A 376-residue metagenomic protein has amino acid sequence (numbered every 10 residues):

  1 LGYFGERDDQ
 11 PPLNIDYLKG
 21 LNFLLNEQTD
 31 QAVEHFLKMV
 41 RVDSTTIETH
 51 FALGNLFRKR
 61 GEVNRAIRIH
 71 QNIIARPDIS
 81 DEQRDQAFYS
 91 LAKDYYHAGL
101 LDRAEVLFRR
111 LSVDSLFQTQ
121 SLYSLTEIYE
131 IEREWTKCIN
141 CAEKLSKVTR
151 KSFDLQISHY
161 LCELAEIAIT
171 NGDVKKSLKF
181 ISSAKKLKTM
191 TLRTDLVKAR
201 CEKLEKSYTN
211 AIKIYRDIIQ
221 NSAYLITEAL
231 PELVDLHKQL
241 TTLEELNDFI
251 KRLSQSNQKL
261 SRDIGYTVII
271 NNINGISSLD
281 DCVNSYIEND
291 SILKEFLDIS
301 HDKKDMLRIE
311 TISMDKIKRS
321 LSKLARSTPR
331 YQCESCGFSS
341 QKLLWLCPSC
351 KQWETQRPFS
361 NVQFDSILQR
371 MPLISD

Functional and structural regions predicted by a protein language model:
L1-P12, R103-Y123, I131-R150, S340 (+2 more regions): Long, contiguous interaction/recruitment modules in multidomain scaffold/adaptor proteins
P11-T45, A52, R58-R68, N72 (+2 more regions): Alpha-helical segment of the N-proximal tetratricopeptide repeat
N14, E48, E82-Q86, Q120 (+6 more regions): Start-of-helix register in tetratricopeptide repeats
K19, L53, L91, L125 (+7 more regions): Structural register within alpha-helical repeat arrays
F23, F57, Y95, Y129 (+5 more regions): Residue at a conserved register position within TPR or TPR-like alpha-solenoid repeats
S44, D78, E82, L116 (+5 more regions): Short coil turns that delineate tetratricopeptide repeat
I67-I73, L101-R110, K137-K147, V174-K185 (+4 more regions): Alpha-helical repeat scaffolds
I287-D376: Cys/His-clustered metal-coordination modules, chiefly Zn-binding fingers
